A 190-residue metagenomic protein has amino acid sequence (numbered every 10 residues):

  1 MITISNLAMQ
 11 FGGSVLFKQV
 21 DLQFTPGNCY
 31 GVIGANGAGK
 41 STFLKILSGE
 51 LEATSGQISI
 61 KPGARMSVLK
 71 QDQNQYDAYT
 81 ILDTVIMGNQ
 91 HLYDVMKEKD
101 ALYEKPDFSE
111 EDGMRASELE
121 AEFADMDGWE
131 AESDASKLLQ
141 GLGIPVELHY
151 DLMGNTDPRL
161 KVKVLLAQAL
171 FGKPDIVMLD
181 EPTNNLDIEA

Functional and structural regions predicted by a protein language model:
M1-A190: ABC ATP-binding cassette signature C-motif
